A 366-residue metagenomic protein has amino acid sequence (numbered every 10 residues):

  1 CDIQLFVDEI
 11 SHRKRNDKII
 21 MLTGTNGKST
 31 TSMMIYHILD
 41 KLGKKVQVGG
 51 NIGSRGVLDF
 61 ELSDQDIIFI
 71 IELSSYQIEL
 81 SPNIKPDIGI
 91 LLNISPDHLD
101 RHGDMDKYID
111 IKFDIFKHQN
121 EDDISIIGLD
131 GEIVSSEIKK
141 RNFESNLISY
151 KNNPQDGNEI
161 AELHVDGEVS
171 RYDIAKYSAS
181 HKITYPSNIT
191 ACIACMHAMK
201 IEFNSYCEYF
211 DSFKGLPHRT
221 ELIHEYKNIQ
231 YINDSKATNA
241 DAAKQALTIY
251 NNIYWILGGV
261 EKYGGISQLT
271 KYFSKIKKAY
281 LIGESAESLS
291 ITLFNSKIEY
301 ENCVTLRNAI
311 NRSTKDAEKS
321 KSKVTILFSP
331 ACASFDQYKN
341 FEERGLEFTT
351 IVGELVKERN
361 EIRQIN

Functional and structural regions predicted by a protein language model:
C1-L5, R141-E159, H181, C207-D211 (+2 more regions): Beta-strand->loop->alpha-helix junctions that form or flank phosphate-binding loops in nucleotide-handling enzymes
D2-L129, I133-S145, Y250, N311 (+3 more regions): Phosphate-binding loop of NTP-binding sites
L22, N51, L92, Y108 (+9 more regions): Residue-level signal for inorganic ion chemistry
S125-L129, I256-L257, I276-S285: Short internal beta-strands
G131-E137, Q155-G157, Y263-G265, A286-I291: Short, charged/polar "capping" segments at the starts of alpha-helices and the immediately preceding loops
Q155-A175, E221-L222: Acidic-glycine-rich active-site phosphate/pyrophosphate-binding loop
A175-I276: Nucleotide phosphate-binding/pyrophosphate-handling subdomain across enzymes that bind or process nucleotide phosphates
S267-V324, R363-N366: C-terminal helical cap/extension that packs against the catalytic core of soluble nucleotide-cofactor enzymes
